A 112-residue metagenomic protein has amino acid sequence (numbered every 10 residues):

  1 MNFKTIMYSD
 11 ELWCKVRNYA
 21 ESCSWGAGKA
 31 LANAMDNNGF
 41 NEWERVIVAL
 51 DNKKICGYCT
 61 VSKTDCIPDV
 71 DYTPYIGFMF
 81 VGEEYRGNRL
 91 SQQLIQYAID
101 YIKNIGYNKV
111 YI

Functional and structural regions predicted by a protein language model:
M1-N33, L50: Short amphipathic alpha-helix that is part of the acyltransferase structural core
N37-W43: Short loop/turn motifs at secondary-structure junctions and domain boundaries
E44, D71, I76: Short coil/loop residues immediately preceding or within conserved phosphate-binding loops of NTP-utilizing enzyme
V46-V48, Y111: Residue-level detector of beta-strand face positions
V48, K54-T64, Y75, F80: Conserved beta-strand in the GNAT
F78-V81, G87-D100: Conserved acetyl-CoA-binding loop-helix of GNAT-fold acetyltransferases
I102-I112: Conserved GNAT acetyl-CoA-binding A-motif
